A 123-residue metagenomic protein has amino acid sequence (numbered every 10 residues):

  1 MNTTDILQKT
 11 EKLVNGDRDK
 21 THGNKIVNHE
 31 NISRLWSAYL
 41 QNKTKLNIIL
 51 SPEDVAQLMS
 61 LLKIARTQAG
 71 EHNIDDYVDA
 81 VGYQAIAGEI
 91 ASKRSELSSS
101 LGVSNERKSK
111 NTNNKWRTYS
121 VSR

Functional and structural regions predicted by a protein language model:
M1-R123: Intrinsically disordered, low-complexity regulatory regions that flank transcription factor DNA-binding cores
